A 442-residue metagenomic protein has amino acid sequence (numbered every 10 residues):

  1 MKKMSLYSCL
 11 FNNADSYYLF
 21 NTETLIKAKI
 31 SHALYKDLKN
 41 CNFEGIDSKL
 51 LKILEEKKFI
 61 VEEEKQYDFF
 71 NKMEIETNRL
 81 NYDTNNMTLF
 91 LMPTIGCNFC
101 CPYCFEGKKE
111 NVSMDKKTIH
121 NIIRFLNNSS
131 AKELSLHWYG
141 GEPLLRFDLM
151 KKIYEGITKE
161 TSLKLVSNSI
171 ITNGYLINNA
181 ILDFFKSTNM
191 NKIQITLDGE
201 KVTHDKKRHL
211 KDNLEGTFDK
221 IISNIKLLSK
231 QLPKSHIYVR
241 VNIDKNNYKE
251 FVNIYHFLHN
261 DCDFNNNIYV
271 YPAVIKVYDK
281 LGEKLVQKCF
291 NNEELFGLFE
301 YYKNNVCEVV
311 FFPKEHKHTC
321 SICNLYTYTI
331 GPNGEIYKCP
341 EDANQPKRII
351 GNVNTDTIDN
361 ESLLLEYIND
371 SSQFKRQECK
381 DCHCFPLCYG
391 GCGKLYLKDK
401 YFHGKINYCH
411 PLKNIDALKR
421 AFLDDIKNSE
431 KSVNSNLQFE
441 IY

Functional and structural regions predicted by a protein language model:
M1-L50, F374-Y442: Radical SAM enzyme core and accessory elements
K3-F20, T24, K29, S48-F90: N-terminal [4Fe-4S]-dependent radical SAM core
T77-F105, H120-I123, A131-H137, I330 (+2 more regions): N-terminal pre-triad scaffold of radical SAM enzymes
G96-E106, I322, E341, R376-K394: Local cysteine-cluster metal-coordination motifs and their immediate loop/turn environment, predominantly Fe-S cluster
G107-N111, K206-L214, K398-D399: Short glycine-enriched, charge-decorated loop/helix-capping segments at active-site entrances that position
I123-Y139, R146-A273: Radical SAM/AdoMet-radical enzyme domain recognition
V202-K207, N266-F290, V310-T319, A343-I350: Flexible glycine/acidic-rich beta-alpha junction loops that bind and position SAM and/or redox cofactors in anaerobic
V286-E315, E341-P386: C-terminal accessory region of radical SAM enzymes
